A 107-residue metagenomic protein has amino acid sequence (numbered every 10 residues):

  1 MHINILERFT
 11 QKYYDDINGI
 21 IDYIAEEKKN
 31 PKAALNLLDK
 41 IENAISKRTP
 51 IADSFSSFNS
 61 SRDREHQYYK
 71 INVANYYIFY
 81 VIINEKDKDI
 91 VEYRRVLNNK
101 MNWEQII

Functional and structural regions predicted by a protein language model:
M1-K40: Arg/Lys-rich, positively charged N-terminal/basic patches that mediate binding to nucleic acids
L6, A33-L35, H66-Y68, D89-R94: Glycine-rich, flexible loop segments associated with nucleotide phosphate handling
N36-P50: Compact soluble domain cores
P50-K86: Basic/aromatic recognition patch in beta-strand/loop cores that engages polyanionic ligands
I71-I107: Enriched for short, Lys/Arg-rich terminal
